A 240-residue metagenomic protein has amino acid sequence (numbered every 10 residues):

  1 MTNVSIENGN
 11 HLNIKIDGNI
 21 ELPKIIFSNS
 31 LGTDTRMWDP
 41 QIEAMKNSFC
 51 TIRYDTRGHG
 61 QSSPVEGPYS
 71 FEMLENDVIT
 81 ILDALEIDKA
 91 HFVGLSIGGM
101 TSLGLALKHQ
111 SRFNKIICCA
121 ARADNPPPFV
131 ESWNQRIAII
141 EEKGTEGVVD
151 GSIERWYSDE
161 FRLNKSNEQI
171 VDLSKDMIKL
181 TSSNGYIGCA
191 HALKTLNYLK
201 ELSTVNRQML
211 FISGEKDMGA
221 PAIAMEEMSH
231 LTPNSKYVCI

Functional and structural regions predicted by a protein language model:
N10-P64: Conserved HGGG/HGGXW glycine-rich cap/lid loop of the alpha/beta-hydrolase fold
M73-A90: Conserved acidic catalytic loop of the alpha/beta-hydrolase fold
G94-G98, S102: Gly/Ala-rich beta-loop-alpha elbow adjacent to hydrolase catalytic centers
L103-K108, F113-G147: Flexible "cap/lid" loop of the alpha/beta hydrolase fold
P127-E131, K143-S203: Conserved alpha/beta-hydrolase catalytic His-Asp/Glu region
V205, F211-S213: Short beta-strand/loop motif that positions the catalytic acidic residue of the alpha/beta-hydrolase fold
E215-A220: Acidic catalytic loop of the alpha/beta-hydrolase fold
M225-I240: Catalytic histidine neighborhood in serine/cysteine hydrolases with alpha/beta-hydrolase-type architecture
